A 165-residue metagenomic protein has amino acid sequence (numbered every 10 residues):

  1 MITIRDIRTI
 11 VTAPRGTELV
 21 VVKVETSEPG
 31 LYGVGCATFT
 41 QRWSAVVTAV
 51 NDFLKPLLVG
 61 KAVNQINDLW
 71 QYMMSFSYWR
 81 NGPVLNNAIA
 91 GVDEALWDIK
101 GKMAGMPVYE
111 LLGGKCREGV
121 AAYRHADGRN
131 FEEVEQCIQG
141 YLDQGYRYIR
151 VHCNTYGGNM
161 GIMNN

Functional and structural regions predicted by a protein language model:
M1-F39: Structured beta-strand/loop patches that form or line metal/cofactor-binding pockets in enzymes
I10-A13, V84, D143: Short Gly/Pro-enriched turn/cap motifs at secondary-structure boundaries
L19-V22, P29, V34, M103 (+3 more regions): Ligand-binding pocket scaffold of soluble enzyme catalytic domains
S27, L31-M103: Metal- or metallocofactor-binding catalytic centers and their adjacent structured scaffolds across diverse enzyme
G60, N67-Y78, R117-E118, Y123-R124 (+2 more regions): Feature activates predominantly on carbohydrate-active enzymes
D93-E133: Glycine-rich, aromatic-flanked loop segments that form ligand/cofactor-binding clefts across common enzyme folds
G119-N165: Metal-dependent enolase-superfamily TIM-barrel catalytic cores that perform enediolate-based chemistry
